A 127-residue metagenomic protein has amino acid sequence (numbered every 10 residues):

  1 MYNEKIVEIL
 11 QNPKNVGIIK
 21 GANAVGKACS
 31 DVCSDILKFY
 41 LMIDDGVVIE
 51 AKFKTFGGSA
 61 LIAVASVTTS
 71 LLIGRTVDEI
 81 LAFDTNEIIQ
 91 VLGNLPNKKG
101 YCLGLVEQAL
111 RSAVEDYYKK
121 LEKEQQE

Functional and structural regions predicted by a protein language model:
M1-E127: Domain-level signature for proteins that mediate thiol-based redox and metal-cofactor handling
